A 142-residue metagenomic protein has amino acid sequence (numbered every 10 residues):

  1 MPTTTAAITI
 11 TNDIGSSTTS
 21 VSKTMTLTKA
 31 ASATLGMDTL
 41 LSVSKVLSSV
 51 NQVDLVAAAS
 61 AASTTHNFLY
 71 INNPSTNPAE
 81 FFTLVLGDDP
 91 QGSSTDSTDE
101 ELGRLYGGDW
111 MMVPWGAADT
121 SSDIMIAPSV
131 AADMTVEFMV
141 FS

Functional and structural regions predicted by a protein language model:
P2-T18, A127-S142: C-terminal interaction-tip segments
T4, S63-T65, N77-E80, T120 (+1 more regions): Short loop/turn segments at connectors of secondary-structure elements within structured domains
I10-A33: A short, N-terminal "cap"/entry segment at the start of jelly-roll beta-barrel domains of the cupin/DSBH fold
T19, A31-M37, K45-T65, N77 (+2 more regions): Surface-exposed ligand/attachment interfaces on beta-rich extracellular proteins
A58-S60, L102-S121: Beta-sandwich interaction modules
S63-H66, N72-D99: Short, surface-exposed beta-strand/strand-loop-strand elements in extracellular ectodomains
N67-I71, D123-I126: Buried hydrophobic-core signal for structured, non-transmembrane domains
